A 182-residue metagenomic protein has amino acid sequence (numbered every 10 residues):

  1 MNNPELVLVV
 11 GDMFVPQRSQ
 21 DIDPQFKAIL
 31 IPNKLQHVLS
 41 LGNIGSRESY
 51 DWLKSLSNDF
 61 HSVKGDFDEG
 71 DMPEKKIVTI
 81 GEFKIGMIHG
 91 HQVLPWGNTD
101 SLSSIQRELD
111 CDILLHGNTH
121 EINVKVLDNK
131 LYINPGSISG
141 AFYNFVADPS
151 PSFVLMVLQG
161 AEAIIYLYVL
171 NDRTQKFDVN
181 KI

Functional and structural regions predicted by a protein language model:
M1-D59, D68-E74, P151-S152, N180-I182: N-terminal active-site segment of His-dependent metallophosphoesterases
M1-L8, I77-G86, L127-Y132, L158-I165: Beta-strand-turn-beta hairpins that frame and shape the catalytic cleft of phosphate-ester-processing enzymes
L8-G11, H37-N43, F60-G65, M87-H89 (+2 more regions): Active-site neighborhood of phospho(di)ester-bond hydrolases with catalytic His/Asp-centered motifs
V15-R18, I44-S49, F67-E74, V93-W96 (+2 more regions): Active-site environment of divalent metal-dependent phosphoester hydrolases
N33, L53-L56, I80, Q106-L109 (+1 more regions): Short, conserved loop/helix-junction motifs that constitute active-site signature segments in enzyme catalytic cores
D59-C111: Helix-adjacent hinge/juxtasegments
W96-E162: Conserved beta-sheet core of the metallophosphoesterase superfamily
Q159-I182: Charged phosphate-binding loop/patch that engages nucleotide di/tri-phosphates or the phosphate backbone of nucleic
